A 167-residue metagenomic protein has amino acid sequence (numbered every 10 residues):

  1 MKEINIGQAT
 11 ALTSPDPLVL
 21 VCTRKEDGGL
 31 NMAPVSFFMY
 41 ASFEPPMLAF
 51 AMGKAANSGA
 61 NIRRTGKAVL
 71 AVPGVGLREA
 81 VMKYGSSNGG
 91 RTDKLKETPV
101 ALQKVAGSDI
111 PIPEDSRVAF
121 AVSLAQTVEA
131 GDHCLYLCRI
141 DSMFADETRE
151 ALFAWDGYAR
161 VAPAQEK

Functional and structural regions predicted by a protein language model:
M1-K167: Basic, polyanion-binding surface patches
